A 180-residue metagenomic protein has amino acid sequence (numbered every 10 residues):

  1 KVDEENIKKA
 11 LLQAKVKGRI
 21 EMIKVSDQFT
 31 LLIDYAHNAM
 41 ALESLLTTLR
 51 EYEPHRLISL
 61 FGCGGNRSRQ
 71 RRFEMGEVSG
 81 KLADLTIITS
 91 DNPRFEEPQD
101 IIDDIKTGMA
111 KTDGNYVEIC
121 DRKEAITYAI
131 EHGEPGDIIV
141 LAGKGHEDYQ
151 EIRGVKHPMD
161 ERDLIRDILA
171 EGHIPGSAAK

Functional and structural regions predicted by a protein language model:
K1-K180: ATP-dependent carboxylate-amine ligase
